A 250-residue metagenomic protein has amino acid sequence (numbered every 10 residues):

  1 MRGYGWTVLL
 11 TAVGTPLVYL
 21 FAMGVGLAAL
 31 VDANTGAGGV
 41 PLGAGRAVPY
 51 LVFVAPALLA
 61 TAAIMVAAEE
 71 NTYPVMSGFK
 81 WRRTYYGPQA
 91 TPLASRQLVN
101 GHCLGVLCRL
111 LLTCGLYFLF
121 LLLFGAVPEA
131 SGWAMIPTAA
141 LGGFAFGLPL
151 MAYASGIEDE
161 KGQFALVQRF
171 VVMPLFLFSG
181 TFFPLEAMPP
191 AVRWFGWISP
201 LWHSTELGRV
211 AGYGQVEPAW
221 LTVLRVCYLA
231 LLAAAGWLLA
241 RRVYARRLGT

Functional and structural regions predicted by a protein language model:
M1-T15, A219: Membrane-interface helix starts
L10-G14, E160-S179: Pore- or pathway-lining transmembrane helices of multi-pass membrane proteins that form conduits for solutes/ions
V13, L17-A47: Transmembrane helix-loop-helix hairpins at lipid-water interfaces of multipass membrane proteins, especially the type-1
V18-M23, A47-L123, L150, A154 (+3 more regions): Hydrophobic alpha-helical transmembrane segments of multi-pass membrane transport proteins
M23-T35, F124-E129, I157-D159, S179 (+2 more regions): Short helix-capping/hinge motifs at transmembrane helix termini and TM-loop junctions
S95-Q168, V216-R241: Alpha-helical transmembrane segments and their short interhelical loops
G125, F176-A235: Membrane-interfacial helix-loop-helix junctions in multi-pass membrane proteins
R242-T250: Short cytosolic juxtamembrane segments of multi-pass membrane proteins
